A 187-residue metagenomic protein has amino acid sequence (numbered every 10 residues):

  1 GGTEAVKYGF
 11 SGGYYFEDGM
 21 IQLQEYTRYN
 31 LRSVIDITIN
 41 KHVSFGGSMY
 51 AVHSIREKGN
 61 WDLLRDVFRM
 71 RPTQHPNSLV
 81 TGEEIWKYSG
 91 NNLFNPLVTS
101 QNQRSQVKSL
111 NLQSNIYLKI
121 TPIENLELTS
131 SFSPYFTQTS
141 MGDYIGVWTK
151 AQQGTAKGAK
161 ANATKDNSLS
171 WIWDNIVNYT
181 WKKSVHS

Functional and structural regions predicted by a protein language model:
G1-E4, Y14, I37, M49 (+3 more regions): Residue-level signature of outer-membrane beta-barrel architecture
K7: Glycine-rich phosphate/pyrophosphate-binding loops and their adjacent beta-strand/loop elements at enzyme active sites
G19-Q113, T129-S187: Surface-exposed loop/interface segments of Gram-negative outer-membrane beta-barrel transport/assembly proteins
